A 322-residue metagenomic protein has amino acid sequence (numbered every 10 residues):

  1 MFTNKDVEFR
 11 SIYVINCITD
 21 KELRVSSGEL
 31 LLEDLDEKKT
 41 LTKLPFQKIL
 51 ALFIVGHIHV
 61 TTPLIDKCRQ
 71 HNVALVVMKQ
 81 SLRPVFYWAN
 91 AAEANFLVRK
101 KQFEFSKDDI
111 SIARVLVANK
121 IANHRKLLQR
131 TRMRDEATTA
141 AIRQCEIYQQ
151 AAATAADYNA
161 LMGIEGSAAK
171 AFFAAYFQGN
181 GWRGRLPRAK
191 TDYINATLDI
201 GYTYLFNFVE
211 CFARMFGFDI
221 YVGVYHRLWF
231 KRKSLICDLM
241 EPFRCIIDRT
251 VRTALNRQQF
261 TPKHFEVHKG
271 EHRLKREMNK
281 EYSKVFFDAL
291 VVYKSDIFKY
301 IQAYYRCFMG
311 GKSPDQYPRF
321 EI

Functional and structural regions predicted by a protein language model:
M1-G28, E33-L35, K43, V85-A89 (+1 more regions): Active-site helix-to-loop segments that bind/position phosphate- or nucleotide-bearing substrates and donors across
L44-V60: Extracellular/luminal Protease-associated
L52-V55, V73-K79: Short hydrophobic alpha-helical runs that function as membrane-insertion/retention elements
T61, S81-Y87: Short gly/pro/ser/thr-enriched loop/turn and capping motifs at secondary-structure boundaries
I65: Winged helix-turn-helix DNA-binding recognition segment
